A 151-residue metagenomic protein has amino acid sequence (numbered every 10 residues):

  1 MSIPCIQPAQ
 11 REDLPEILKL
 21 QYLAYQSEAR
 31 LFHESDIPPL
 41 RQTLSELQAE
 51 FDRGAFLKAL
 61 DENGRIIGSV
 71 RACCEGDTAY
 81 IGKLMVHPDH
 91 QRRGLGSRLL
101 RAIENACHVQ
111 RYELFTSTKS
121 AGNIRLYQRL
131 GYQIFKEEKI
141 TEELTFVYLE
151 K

Functional and structural regions predicted by a protein language model:
P4-K19: A short beta-loop-alpha structural element at the N-terminal edge of CoA-dependent acyl/N-acetyltransferase catalytic
L18-L47: Conserved GNAT-fold acetyl-CoA-binding loop/helix
S45-K58: A short helix-loop-beta-strand connector motif used in the catalytic cores of GNAT acetyltransferases and, in some
K58, R65-C73, Y80-M85: Conserved beta-strand in the GNAT
L84-Q91, T116-T118: A short, internal acetyl-CoA/4′-phosphopantetheine-binding micro-motif in the GNAT/acyltransferase core
V86, R92-N105, R125, R129: Conserved acetyl-CoA-binding loop-helix of GNAT-fold acetyltransferases
A106-T118: Conserved GNAT acetyl-CoA-binding A-motif
Q128-E137: Conserved acetyl-CoA-binding loop of GNAT-fold acetyltransferases
